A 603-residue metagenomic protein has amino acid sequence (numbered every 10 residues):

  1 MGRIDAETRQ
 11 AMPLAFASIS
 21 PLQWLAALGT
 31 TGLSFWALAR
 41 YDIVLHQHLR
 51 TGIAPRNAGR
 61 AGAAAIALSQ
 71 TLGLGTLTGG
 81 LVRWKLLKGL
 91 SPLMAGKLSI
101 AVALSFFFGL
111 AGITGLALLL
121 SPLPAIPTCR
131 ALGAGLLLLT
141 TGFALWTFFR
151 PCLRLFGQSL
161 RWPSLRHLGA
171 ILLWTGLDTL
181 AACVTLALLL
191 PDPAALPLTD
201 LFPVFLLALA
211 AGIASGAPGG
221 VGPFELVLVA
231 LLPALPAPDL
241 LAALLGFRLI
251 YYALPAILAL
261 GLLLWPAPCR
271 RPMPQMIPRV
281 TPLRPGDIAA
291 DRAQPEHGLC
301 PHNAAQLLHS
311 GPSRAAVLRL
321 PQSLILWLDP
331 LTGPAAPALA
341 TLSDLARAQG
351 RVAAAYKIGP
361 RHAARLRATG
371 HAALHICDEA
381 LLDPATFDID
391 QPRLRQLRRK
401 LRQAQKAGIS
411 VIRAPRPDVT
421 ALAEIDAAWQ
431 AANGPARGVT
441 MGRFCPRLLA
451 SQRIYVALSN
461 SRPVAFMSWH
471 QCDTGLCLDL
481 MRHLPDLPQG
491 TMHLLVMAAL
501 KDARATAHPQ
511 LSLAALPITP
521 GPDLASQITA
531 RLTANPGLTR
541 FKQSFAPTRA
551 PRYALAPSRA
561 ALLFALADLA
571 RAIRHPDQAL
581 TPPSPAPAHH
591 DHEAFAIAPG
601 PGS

Functional and structural regions predicted by a protein language model:
M1-A64, L119-I213, A237, L241-A242 (+3 more regions): Predominantly cytoplasmic-facing regulatory/coupling regions of multi-pass membrane proteins
W36-D42, G73-R83, G212-V229: Transmembrane helix boundary and interhelical junction motifs in multipass membrane proteins
P55-G89, S215-A217, M492: Hydrophobic alpha-helical transmembrane segments of multi-pass membrane transport proteins
R56-R60, T78-G79, K88-L104, P236-F247: Membrane-interface alpha-helices at helix entry/exit sites of multi-pass transporters
I66-G75, M94, A103-G115: Mid-bilayer segments of alpha-helical transmembrane spans in multi-pass integral membrane proteins that mediate
A101-L110, A170-L177: Select subsegments of transmembrane alpha-helices in polytopic membrane proteins, especially boundary-proximal
G222, P334-L345, L487-K501: Conserved acetyl-CoA-binding loop-helix of GNAT-fold acetyltransferases
V280-W327, R351, Y356-A373, A385-R399 (+3 more regions): A conserved beta-strand-loop-helix scaffold within acyl/acetyltransferase catalytic domains
